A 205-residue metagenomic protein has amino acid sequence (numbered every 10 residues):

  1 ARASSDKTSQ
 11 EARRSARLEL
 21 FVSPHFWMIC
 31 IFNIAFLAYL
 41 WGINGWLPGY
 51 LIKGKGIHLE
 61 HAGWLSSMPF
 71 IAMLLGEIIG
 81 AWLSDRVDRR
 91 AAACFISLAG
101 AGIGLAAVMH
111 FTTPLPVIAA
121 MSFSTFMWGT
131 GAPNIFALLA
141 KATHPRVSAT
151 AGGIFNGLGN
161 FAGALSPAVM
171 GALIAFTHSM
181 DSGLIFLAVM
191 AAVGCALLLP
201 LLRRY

Functional and structural regions predicted by a protein language model:
A1-C30: Juxtamembrane intracellular "pre-TM" segments in multi-pass secondary transporters
S23-I78, A132, F136, S166: Extracytoplasmic gate region of multi-pass secondary transporters
G76-D88, I174-A175: Helix-to-loop junctions at the C-terminal end of transmembrane segments in multipass secondary transporters
D85-L98: Cytoplasmic membrane-interface "Motif A"-like loop-to-helix N-cap segments of 12-TM Major Facilitator Superfamily
A99-T112: C-terminal ends and interior cores of transmembrane alpha-helices in multi-pass membrane transporters/permeases
V108-M109, I185-Y205: Multi-pass alpha-helical transporter architecture, strongest for 12-TM Major Facilitator/SLC carriers used
P116-T130: Hydrophobic core of transmembrane alpha-helices in multi-pass small-molecule transporters, especially MFS/SLC-type
A140-S179: A late C-terminal transmembrane helix in Major Facilitator Superfamily
